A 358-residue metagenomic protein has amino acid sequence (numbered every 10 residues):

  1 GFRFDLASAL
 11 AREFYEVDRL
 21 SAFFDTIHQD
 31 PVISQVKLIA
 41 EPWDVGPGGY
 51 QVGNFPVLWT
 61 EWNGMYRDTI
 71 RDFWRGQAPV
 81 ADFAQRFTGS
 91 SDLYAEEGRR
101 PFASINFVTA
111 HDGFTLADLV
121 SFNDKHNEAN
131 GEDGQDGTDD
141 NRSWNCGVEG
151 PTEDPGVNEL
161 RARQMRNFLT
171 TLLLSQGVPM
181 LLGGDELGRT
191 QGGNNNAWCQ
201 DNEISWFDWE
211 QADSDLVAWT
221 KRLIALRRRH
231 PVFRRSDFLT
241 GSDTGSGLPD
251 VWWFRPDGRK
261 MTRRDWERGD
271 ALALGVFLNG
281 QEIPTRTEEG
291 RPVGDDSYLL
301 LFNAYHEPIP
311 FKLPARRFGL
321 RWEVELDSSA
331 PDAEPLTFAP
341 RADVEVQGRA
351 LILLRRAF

Functional and structural regions predicted by a protein language model:
G1-E13: Active-site groove signature of glycoside hydrolases
S8-L10, D44, L187-G188: Active-site-proximal loop/turn and secondary-structure-junction residues that shape catalytic pockets, frequently
A11-F14, T285-T287: A generic structural signal for short coil/turn motifs at secondary-structure boundaries
E13, R19-G183, N196-Q200, P231-R234 (+4 more regions): Conserved alpha/beta catalytic core and glycan-binding cleft of carbohydrate-active enzymes
T152, V157-R166, T171-L181, D185-F358: Carbohydrate-interacting/catalytic domains
